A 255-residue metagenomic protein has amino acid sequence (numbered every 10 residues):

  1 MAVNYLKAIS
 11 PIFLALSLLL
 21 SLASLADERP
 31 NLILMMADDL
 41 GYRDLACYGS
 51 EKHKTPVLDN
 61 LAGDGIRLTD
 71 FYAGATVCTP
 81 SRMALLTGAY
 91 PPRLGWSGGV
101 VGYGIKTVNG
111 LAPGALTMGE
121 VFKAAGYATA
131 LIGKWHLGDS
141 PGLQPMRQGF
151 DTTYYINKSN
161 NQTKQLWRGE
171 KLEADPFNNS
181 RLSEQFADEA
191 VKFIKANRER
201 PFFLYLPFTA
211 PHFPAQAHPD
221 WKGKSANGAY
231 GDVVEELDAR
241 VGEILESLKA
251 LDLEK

Functional and structural regions predicted by a protein language model:
M1-A8: N-terminal secretory signal peptides that target proteins for export/translocation
I9-S21: Bacterial N-terminal signal peptides
A23-K255: Formylglycine-dependent sulfatase
